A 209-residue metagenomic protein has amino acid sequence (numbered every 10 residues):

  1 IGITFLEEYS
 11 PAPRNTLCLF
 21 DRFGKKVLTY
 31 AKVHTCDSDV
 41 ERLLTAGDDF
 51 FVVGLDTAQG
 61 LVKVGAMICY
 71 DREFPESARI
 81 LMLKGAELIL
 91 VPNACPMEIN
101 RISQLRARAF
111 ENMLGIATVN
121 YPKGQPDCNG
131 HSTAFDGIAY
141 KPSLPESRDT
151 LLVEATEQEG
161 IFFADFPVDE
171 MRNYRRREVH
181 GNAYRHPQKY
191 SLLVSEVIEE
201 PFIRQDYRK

Functional and structural regions predicted by a protein language model:
I1-E8, I116-P122: Short, basic/aromatic recognition patches
E7-K84, P92-N93, M97-A107, L114 (+1 more regions): Active-site catalytic loop in hydrolytic enzyme cores
D21, T57, D136, V168-E170: Non-catalytic surface loops within mature trypsin-like serine protease
K25-L28, Y140-P142, M171-R172: Short helix-loop capping/hinge motifs at secondary-structure junctions, enriched in acidic/polar residues
K32-A46, Q158-Y174: A short, polar/charged loop-to-alpha-helix boundary motif
R72-F163: CN hydrolase (nitrilase-like) catalytic-core segments centered on the catalytic cysteine and neighboring Lys/Glu
D165-K209: A short C-terminal boundary segment appended to hydrolase-like catalytic domains
